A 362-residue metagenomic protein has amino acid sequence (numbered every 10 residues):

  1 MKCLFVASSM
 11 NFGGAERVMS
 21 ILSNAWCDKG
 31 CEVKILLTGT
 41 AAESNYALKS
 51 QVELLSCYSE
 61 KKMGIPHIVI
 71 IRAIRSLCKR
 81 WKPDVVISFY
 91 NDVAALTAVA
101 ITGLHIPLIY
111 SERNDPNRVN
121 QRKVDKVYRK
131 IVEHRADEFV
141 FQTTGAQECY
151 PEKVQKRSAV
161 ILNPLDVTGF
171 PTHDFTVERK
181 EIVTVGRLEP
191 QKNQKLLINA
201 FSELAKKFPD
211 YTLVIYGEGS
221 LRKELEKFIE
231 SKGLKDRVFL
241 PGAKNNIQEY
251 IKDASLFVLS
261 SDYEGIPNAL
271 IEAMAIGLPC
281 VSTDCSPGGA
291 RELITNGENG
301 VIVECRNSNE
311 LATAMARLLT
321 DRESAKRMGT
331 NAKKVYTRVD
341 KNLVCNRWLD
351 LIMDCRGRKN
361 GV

Functional and structural regions predicted by a protein language model:
F5-G13, R17-P66, C149-P151, S220-L221: N-terminal strand-loop element at the rim of the active site of nucleotide-sugar-dependent glycosyltransferases
E16-I21, K180, T184-P209, I215 (+2 more regions): A conserved mid-protein helix/loop that constitutes part of the nucleotide-sugar donor-binding site
S88-A94, E112: Short His-centered aromatic/hydrophobic patch
G145, P164: Carbohydrate-associated surface elements
E226, E230, E310, R317 (+2 more regions): A short, well-ordered alpha-helix in the C-terminal region of glycosyltransferases
A243, D262: Aromatic "clamp/platform" in nucleotide-sugar-dependent glycosyltransferases that forms part of the donor/acceptor
P279-D284: Short hydrophobic beta-strand element within catalytic cores of glycosyltransferases and related nucleotide-activated
T295-G297, V301-S308, A316-R322: Conserved acidic donor-binding segment of nucleotide-sugar-dependent glycosyltransferases
